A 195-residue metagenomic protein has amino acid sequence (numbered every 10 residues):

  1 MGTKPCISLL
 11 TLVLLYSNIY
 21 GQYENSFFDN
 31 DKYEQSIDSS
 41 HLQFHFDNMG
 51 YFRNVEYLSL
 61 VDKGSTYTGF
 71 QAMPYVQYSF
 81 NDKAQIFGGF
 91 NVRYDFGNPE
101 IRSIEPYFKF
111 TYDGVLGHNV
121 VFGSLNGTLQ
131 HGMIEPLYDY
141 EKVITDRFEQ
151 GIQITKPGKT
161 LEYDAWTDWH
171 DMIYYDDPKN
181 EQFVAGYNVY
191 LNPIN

Functional and structural regions predicted by a protein language model:
M1-F28, I154: Bacterial Sec-dependent N-terminal signal peptides
K32-E56, A84-I86, H118-V120: Transmembrane beta-strand segments of Gram-negative outer membrane beta-barrel proteins
N48-N54, D82, F90-F96, S124-L129 (+1 more regions): Transmembrane beta-strands of outer-membrane beta-barrel pores
G64-A72, E100-P106, D146-Q150, K179-A185: Residues that define the transmembrane beta-barrel architecture of outer-membrane proteins
A72-Y78, F108-Y112, I152-K156, Y187-L191: Residues on the lipid-exposed face of transmembrane beta-strands in outer-membrane beta-barrel proteins
D82-G88, G117-V121, T160-A165, I194-N195: Repeated loop/turn-to-beta-strand initiation elements of outer-membrane beta-barrel proteins
I86-V115, E135-P136: Surface-exposed loop and membrane-interface regions of Gram-negative outer-membrane beta-barrel proteins
T155-N195: Signature for the C-terminal beta-barrel architecture of outer-membrane proteins
